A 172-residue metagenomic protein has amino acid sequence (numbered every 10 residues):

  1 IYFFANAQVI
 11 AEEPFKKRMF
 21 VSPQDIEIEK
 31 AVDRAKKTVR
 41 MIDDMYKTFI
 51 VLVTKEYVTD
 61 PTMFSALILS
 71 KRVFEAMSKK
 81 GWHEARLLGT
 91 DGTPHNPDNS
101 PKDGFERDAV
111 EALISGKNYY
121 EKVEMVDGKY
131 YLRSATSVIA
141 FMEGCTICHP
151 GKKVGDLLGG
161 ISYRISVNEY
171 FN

Functional and structural regions predicted by a protein language model:
Y2-G144, G155-N172: Extracytoplasmic c-type cytochrome modules immediately beyond a signal peptide or single-pass transmembrane anchor
I147: Short, cysteine/histidine-rich loop/knuckle motifs that typically chelate Zn2+
P150-K153: Short functional micro-motifs and their immediate structural scaffolds
